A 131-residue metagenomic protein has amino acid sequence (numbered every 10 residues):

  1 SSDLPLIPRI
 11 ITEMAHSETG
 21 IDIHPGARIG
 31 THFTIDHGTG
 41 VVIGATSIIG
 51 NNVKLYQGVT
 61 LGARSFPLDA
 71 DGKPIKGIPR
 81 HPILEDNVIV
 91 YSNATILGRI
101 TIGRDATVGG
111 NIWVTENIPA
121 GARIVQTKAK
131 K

Functional and structural regions predicted by a protein language model:
P8-T12: Long, charged amphipathic helices and adjacent flexible linkers at domain junctions
H16-K130: Structural signal for interior beta-strand "rungs" in well-ordered beta-sheet cores of soluble enzyme domains
